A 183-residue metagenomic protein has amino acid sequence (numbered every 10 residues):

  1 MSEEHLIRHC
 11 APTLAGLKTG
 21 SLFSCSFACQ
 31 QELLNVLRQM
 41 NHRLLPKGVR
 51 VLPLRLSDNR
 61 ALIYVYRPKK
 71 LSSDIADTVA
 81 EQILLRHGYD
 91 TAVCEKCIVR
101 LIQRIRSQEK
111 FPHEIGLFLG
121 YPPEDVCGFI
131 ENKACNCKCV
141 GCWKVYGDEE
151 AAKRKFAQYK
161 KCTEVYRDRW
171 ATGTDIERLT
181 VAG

Functional and structural regions predicted by a protein language model:
S2-S57: A structured, charge-rich N-terminal accessory region that forms the first stable segment of a protein and links
K18-G20, N59-A61, P112-E114: Short, surface-exposed beta-edge/turn micro-motifs
L33, S73-D74, C127: Short helix/loop capping segments that flank catalytic or ligand/cofactor-binding pockets
L37-V93: A glycine-rich, hydrophobic loop/mini-helix early in the fold
I75-D77, Q103-K110, K133-A134: Short acidic alpha-helix initiation/capping motifs at coil-to-helix transition points, especially at protein N-termini
R86-H113: Internal catalytic-core helix/loop-beta-alpha segment that presents or stabilizes conserved functional determinants
F111-C139: Hydrophobic/aromatic-rich, well-ordered segments within soluble, folded domains that form packed cores
C142-G183: Long, compositionally biased
